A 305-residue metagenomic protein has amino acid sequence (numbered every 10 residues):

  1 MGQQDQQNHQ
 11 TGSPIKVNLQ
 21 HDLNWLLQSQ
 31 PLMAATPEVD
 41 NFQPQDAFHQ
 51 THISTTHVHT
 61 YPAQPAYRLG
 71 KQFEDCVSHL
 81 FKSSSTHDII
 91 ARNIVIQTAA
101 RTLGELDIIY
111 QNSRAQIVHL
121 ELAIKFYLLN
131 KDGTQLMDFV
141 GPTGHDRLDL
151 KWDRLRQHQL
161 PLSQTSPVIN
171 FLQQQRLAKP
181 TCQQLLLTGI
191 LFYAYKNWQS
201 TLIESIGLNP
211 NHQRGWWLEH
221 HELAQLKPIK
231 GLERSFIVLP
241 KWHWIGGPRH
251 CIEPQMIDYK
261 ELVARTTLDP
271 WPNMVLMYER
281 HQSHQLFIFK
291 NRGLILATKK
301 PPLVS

Functional and structural regions predicted by a protein language model:
M1-S305: Intrinsically disordered, low-complexity Ser/Thr/Pro/Gly-rich regulatory segments
